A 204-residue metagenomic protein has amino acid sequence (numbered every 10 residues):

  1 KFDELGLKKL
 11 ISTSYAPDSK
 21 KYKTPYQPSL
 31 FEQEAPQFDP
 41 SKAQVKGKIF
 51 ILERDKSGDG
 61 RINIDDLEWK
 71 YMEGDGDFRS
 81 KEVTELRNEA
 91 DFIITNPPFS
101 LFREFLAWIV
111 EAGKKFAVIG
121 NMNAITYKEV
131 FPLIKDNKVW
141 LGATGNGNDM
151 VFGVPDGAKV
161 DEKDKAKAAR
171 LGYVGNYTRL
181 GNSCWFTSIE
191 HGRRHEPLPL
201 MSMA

Functional and structural regions predicted by a protein language model:
K1-I94, P98-A204: Class I S-adenosyl-L-methionine-dependent methyltransferase catalytic core
